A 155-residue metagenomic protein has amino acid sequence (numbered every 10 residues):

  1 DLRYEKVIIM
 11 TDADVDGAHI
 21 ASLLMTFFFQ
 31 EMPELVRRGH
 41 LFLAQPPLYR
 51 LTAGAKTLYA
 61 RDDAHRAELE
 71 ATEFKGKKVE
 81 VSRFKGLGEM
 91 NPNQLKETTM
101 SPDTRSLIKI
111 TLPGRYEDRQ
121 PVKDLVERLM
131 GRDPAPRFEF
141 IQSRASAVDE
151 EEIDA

Functional and structural regions predicted by a protein language model:
D1-A155: Conserved phosphate-chemistry cores used by DNA topoisomerases
